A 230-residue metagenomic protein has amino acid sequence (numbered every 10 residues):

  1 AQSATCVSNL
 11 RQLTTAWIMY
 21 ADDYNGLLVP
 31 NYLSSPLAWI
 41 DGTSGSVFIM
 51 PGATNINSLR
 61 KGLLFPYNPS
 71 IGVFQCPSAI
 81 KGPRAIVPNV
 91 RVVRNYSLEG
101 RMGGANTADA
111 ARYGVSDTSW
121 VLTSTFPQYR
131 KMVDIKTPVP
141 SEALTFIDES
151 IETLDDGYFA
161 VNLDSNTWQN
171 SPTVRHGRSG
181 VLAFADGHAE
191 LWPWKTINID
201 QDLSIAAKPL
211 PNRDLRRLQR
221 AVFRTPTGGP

Functional and structural regions predicted by a protein language model:
Q2-S3: Catalytic-site/binding-pocket detector for metal-dependent nucleotidyl cyclases and the c-di-GMP signaling machinery
C6-P230: Short, well-structured segments within or immediately adjacent to enzyme catalytic domains that line ligand-binding
